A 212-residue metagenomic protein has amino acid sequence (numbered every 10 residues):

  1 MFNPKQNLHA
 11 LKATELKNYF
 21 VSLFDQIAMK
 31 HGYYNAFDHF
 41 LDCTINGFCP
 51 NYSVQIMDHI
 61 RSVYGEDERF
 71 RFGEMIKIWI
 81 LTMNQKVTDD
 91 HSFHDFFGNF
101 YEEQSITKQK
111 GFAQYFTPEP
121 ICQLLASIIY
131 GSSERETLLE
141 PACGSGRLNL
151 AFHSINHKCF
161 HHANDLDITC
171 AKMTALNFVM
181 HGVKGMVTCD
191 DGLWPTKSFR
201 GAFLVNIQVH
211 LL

Functional and structural regions predicted by a protein language model:
F2-N156: Class I S-adenosyl-L-methionine
E119-V205: Conserved S-adenosyl-L-methionine
